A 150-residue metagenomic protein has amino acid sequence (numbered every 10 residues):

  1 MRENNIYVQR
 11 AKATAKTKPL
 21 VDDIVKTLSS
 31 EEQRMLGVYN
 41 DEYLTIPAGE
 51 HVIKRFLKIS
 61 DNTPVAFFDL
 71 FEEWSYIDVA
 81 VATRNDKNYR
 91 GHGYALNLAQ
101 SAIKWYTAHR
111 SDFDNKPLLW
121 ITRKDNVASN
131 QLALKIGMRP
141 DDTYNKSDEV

Functional and structural regions predicted by a protein language model:
M1-Y39: Short amphipathic alpha-helix that is part of the acyltransferase structural core
E32-S60: Active-site rim helix/loop that mediates acceptor-substrate recognition in acyltransferases
N62-E72, Y76-D78: Conserved beta-strand in the GNAT
D78-Y94, T122-R123: A short, internal acetyl-CoA/4′-phosphopantetheine-binding micro-motif in the GNAT/acyltransferase core
G91-A108, N130-K135: Conserved acetyl-CoA-binding loop-helix of GNAT-fold acetyltransferases
S111-K116: Short helix-terminating capping/connector loops at secondary-structure junctions
L118-N130, S147: Conserved beta-strand-loop-alpha-helix junction that forms the acyl-donor binding cleft
I121, G137-V150: Conserved catalytic-core motifs of GNAT/GCN5-like acyltransferases
